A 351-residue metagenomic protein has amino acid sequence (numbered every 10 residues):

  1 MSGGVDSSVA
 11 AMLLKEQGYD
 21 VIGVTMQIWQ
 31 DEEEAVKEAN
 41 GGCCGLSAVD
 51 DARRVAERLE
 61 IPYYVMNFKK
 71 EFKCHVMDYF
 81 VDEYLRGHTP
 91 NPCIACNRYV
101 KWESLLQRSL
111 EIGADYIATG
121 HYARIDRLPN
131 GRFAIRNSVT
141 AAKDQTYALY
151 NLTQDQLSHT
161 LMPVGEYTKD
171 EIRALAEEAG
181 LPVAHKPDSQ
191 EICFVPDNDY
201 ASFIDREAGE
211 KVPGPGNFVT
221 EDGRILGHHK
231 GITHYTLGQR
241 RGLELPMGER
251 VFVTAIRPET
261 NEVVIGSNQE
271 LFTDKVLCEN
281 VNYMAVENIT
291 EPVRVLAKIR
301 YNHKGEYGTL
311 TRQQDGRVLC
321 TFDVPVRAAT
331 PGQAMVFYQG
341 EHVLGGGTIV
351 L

Functional and structural regions predicted by a protein language model:
M1-Y150, L161, D170-E171: ATP-dependent adenylation/nucleotidyltransferase module used to activate substrates
A118-L351: AMP-forming adenylation/ATP pyrophosphatase catalytic core
